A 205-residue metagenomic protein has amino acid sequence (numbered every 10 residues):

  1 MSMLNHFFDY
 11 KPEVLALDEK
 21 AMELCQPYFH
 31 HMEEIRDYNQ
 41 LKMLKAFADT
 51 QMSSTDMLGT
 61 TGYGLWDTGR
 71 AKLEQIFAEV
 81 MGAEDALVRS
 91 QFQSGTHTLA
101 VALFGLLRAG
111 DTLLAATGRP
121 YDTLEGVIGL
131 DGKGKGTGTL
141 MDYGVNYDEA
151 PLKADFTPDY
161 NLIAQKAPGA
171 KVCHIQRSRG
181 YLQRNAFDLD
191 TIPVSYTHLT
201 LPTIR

Functional and structural regions predicted by a protein language model:
M1-T68: N-terminal "arm"/small-domain region of PLP-dependent enzymes with the aminotransferase-like
N39, M43, G69-F77, S94 (+5 more regions): General structural feature for long, well-ordered alpha-helical segments within catalytic domains of soluble enzymes
M57-L87: Active-site-flanking structural segment that lines cofactor/substrate pockets
A86-T112, P120-L130: Conserved beta-loop-alpha segment that forms the PLP phosphate-binding cup at the N-terminus of a helix
V88, A115, E149-P151: Structural signal for conserved beta-strand scaffold positions within catalytic alpha/beta enzyme cores
D122-E125, L130-I192: PLP-dependent aminotransferase-class I/II
T197-T203: Conserved small/polar residues in nucleotide/adenosyl-binding loops
